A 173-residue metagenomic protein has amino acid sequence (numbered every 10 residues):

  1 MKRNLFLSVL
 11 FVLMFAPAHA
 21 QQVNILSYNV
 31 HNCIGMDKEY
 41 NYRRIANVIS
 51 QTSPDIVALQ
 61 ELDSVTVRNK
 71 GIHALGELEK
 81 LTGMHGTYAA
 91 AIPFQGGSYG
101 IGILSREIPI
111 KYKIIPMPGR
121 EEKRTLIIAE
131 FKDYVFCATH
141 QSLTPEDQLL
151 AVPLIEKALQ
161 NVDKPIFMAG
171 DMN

Functional and structural regions predicted by a protein language model:
K2-F6, A18-L81, P93-G97: N-terminal, active-site-proximal structural segment of metallo-dependent hydrolase catalytic domains
L5-L13: Sec-dependent signal peptide hydrophobic core
Q22-I34, K113, I128-S142: Active-site-proximal beta-strand elements of phosphoester/diester hydrolases
H31, D63, S142, M172-N173: Catalytic metal-binding/acid-base residues of hydrolase active sites
D37-K38, L62-Y134: Structured beta-strand-rich core segments of catalytic domains in phosphoester-bond hydrolases
A58-Q60, T87-A90, F167-D171: Active-site neighborhood of phospho(di)ester-bond hydrolases with catalytic His/Asp-centered motifs
C137-I155: Active-site-proximal segments of metal-dependent phosphoesterases and phosphodiesterases across multiple
L150-N173: Metal-dependent phosphoesterases centered on the DNase I-like endonuclease/exonuclease/phosphatase
